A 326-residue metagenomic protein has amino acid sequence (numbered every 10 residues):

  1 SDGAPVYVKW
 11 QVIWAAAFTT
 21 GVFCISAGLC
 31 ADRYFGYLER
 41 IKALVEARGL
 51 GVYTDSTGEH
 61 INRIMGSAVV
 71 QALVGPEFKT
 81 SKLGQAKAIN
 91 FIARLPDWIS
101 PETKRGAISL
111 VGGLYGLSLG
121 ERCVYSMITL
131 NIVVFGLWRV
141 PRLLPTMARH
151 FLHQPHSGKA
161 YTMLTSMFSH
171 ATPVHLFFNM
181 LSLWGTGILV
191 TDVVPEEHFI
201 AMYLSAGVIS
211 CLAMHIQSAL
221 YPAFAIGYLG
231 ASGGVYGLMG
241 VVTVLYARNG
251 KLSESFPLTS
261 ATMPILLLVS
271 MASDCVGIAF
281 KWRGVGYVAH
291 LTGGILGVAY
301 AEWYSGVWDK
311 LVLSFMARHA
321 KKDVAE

Functional and structural regions predicted by a protein language model:
D2-E326: A detector for small-residue-rich transmembrane helices and their helix-helix packing motifs
